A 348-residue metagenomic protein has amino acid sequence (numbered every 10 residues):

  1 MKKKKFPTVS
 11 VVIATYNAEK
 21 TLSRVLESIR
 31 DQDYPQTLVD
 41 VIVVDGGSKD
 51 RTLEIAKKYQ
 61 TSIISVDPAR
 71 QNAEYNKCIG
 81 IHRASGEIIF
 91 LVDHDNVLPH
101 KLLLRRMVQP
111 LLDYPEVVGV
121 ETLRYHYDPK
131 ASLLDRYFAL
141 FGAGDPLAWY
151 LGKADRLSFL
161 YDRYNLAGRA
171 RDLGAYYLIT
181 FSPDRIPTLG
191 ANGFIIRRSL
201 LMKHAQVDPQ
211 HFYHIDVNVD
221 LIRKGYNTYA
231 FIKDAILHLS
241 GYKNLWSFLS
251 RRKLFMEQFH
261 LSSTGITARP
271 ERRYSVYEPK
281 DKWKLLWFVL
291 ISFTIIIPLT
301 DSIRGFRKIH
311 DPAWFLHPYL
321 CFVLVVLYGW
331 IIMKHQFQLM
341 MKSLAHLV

Functional and structural regions predicted by a protein language model:
M1-S28: N-proximal low-complexity "stem/linker" segments adjacent to membrane-targeting elements
E27-L38: Short, acidic, metal-binding catalytic loop of nucleotide-sugar glycosyltransferases
V44-L53, D93-V97: A conserved acidic beta->alpha catalytic loop
D67-A84, R106: Glycine-rich, basic loop-to-helix element that forms the pyrophosphate-binding segment of sugar-nucleotide handling
I89: Short aromatic/hydrophobic "clamp" motif used to bind/position activated sugar donors
L102-L160: Conserved donor NDP-sugar-binding/catalytic core segment of glycosyltransferases
T188-L189, G193-H204, P209-A235: A short, conserved alpha-helix in the catalytic core of glycosyltransferases
K253-E257, E271-V348: Non-catalytic, C-terminal membrane-associated alpha-helical segments of glycosyltransferases
